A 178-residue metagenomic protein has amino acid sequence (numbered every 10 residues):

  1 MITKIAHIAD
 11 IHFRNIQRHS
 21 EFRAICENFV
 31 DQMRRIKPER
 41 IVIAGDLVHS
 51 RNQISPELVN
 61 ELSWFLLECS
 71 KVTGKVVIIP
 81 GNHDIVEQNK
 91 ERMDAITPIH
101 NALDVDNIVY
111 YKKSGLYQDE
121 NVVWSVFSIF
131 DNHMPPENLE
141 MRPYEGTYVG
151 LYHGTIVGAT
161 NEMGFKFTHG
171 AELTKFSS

Functional and structural regions predicted by a protein language model:
M1-F65, N138, R142-Y144: N-terminal active-site segment of His-dependent metallophosphoesterases
Q53-S178: His/Asp/Glu-rich metal-coordinating catalytic cores of metallo-dependent phosphodiesterases/hydrolases acting on
